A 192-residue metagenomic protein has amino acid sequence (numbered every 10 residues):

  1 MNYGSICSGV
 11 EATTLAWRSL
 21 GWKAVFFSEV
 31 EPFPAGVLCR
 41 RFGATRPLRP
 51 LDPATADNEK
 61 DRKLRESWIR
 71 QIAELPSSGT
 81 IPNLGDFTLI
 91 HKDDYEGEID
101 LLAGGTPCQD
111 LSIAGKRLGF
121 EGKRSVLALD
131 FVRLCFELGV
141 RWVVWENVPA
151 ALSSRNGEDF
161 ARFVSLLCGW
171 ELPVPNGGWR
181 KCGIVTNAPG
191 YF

Functional and structural regions predicted by a protein language model:
N2-R65, Q71, G79-T88: SAM cofactor-binding core of SAM-dependent methyltransferases, primarily the Rossmann-like beta-alpha-beta module
S8-G9, G104-C108: Glycine-rich His-Gly loop
S28, G85, G104, W145-E146: Active-site flanking residues adjacent to catalytic metal/cofactor-binding acidic residues
R62-R65, G105, S153: A broad, low-specificity signal for short, low-complexity segments enriched in glycine/proline and polar/charged
Q71, I90-L101, C108-F192: Class I S-adenosyl-L-methionine
P82-L84, A103, S112: Short, conserved beta-strand segments within well-ordered enzyme catalytic domains that often line or immediately flank
